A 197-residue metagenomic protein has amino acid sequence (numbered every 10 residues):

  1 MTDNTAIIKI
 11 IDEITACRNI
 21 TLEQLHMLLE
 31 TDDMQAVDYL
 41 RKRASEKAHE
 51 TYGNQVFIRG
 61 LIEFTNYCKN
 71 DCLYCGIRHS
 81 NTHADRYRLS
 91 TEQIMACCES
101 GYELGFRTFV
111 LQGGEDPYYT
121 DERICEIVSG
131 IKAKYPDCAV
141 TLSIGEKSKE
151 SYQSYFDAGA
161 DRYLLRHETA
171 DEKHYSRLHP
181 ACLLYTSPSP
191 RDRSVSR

Functional and structural regions predicted by a protein language model:
M1-T65: Flexible, acidic/Gly-rich N-terminal and inter-domain linker regions that tether and position cofactor-handling modules
R18, I62, N66-C68, G105 (+1 more regions): Short, small-residue-rich loop/turn micro-motifs
L28-T31, C97, S196: Generic alpha-helical secondary-structure signal
S45, H49, C98-Y102, V195: Residues within alpha-helical segments
G53-E92: Canonical Radical SAM [4Fe-4S] cluster-binding loop centered on the CxxxCxxC motif and its immediate flanking residues
H79-I94, G101-E122, V128-S187: Core AdoMet radical
Y185-P188, D192-S196: Single conserved hydrophobic/aromatic residue that forms the stacking wall/gate of nucleotide- or nucleobase-binding
